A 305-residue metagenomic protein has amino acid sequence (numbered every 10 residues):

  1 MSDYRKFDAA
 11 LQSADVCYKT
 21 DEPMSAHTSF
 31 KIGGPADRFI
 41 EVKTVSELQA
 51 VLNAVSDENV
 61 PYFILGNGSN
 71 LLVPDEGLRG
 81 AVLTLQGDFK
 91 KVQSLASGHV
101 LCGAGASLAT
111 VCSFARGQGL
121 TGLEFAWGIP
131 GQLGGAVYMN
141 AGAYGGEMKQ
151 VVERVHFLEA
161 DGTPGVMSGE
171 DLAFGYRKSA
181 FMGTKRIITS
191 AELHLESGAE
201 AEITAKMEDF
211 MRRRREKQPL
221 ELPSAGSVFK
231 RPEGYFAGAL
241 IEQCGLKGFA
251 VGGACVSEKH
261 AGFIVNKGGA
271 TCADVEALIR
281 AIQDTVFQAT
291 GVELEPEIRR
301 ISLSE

Functional and structural regions predicted by a protein language model:
S2-L133: Anion-binding (especially nucleotide phosphate/pyrophosphate-binding) glycine-rich loop and adjoining beta-alpha core
K19-T20, T28, L71, L158-R280 (+1 more regions): Phosphate/pyrophosphate- and phosphate-bearing ligand-binding catalytic cores of soluble enzymes
G33, I40-V45, L72-K90, Y138-G169 (+1 more regions): Structural signature of FAD isoalloxazine-binding scaffolds in flavoprotein oxidoreductases
R38-F39, L71-V73, T110, L133-N140 (+5 more regions): Basic, gly/Ser/Thr/Pro-rich low-complexity segments located predominantly at protein N termini
E58, L65-N67, V151, L222-P223 (+1 more regions): Short, basic and Ser/Thr-rich N-terminal targeting/leader segments
N70-L71, C112-A115, L123-W127, N140-E147 (+3 more regions): A generic local secondary-structure boundary/capping motif
H99, A106-L108, G128-P130, G134 (+6 more regions): Short acidic/polar capping segments at secondary-structure boundaries
